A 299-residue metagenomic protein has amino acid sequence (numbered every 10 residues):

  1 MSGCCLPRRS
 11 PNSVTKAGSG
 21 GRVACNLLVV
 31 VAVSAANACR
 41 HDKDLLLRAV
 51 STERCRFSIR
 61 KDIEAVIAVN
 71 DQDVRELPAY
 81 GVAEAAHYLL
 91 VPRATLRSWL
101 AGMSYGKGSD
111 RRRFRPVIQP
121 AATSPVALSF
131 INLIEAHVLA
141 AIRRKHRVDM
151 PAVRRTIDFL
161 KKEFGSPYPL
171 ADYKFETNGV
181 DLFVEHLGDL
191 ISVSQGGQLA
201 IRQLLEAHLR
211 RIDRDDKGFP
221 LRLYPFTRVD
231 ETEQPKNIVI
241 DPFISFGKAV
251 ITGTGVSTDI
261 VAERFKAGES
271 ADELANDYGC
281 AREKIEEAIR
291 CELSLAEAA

Functional and structural regions predicted by a protein language model:
S2-T15, S19, S34: Low-acidity, Ser/Thr- and Arg-rich intrinsically disordered low-complexity segments
C4-C5, C25, C39, C55: Cysteine-centered motifs
N12, N26, D42-D44: Intrinsic-disorder-associated, low-complexity terminal segments enriched in Asp/Asn/His/Tyr and depleted of Lys/Arg
S19, V23-L27, N37, R48: Periodic, rod-like helical contexts
C55-S98, T123-A127, A141-E263, A267 (+2 more regions): Long, charge-rich, low-complexity intrinsically disordered regions
R93-Q119: Major-groove DNA-recognition helix of helix-turn-helix-type DNA-binding domains
S109-L139: Short helix-start
